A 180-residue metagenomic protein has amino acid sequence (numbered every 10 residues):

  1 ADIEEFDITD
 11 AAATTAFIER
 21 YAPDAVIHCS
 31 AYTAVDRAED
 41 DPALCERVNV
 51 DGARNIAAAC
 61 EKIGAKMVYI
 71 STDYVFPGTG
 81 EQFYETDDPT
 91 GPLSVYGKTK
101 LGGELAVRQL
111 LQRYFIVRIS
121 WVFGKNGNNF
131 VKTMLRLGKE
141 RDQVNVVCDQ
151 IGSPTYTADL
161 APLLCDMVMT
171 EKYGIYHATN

Functional and structural regions predicted by a protein language model:
A1-F6: A short beta-strand-loop structural module common to alpha/beta enzyme folds
I8-V48: NAD(P)H-binding glycine-rich loop region in Rossmannoid oxidoreductase-like domains and their noncatalytic homologs
F17-Y21, V26, A59, A106 (+2 more regions): CheY-like receiver
A22, G64, L111-Q112, D142 (+1 more regions): Residue-level detector of structured alpha->beta connecting loops
D40, R47, D51-N55, K62 (+3 more regions): Catalytic helix-loop patch of NAD(P)-dependent Rossmann-fold dehydrogenases
L105-D166: NAD(P)-dependent short-chain dehydrogenase/reductase
V144-N145, D149, E171-N180: A recurrent short beta-strand within the Rossmann-like NAD(P)-dependent oxidoreductase core
